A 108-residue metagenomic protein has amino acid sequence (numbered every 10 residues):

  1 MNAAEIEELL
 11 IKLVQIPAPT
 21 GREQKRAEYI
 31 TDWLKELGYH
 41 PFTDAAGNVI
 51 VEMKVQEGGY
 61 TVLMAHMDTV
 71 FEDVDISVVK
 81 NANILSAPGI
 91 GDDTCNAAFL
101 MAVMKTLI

Functional and structural regions predicted by a protein language model:
M1-G21: N-terminal capping segment at the start of a domain
M1-N2, I30, H66: Mixed-charge, polar/low-complexity N-terminal
A3-I6, E23, A27, D93-A97: Generic structural signal for well-ordered, non-membrane alpha-helical segments in soluble metabolic enzymes
A18-G59: A non-catalytic alpha/beta surface segment that caps or lines the substrate-entry region of metallo-dependent hydrolase
W33, E57-I108: Active-site metal-coordination/substrate-binding segment of hydrolases, especially metallo-dependent peptidases
